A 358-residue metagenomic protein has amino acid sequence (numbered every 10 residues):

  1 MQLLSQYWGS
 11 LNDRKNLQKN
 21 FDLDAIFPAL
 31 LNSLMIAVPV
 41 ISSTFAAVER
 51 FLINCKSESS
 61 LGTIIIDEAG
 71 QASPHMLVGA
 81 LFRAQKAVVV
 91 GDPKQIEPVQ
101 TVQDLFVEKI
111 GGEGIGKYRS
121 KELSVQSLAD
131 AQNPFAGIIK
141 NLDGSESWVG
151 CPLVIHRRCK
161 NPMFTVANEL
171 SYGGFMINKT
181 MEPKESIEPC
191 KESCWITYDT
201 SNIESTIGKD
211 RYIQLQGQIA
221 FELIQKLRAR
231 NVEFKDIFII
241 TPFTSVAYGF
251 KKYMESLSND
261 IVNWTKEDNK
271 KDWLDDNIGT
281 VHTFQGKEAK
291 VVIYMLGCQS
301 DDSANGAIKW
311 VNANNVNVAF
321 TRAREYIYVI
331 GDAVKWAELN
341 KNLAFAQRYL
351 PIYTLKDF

Functional and structural regions predicted by a protein language model:
M1-G62: Conserved helicase NTPase catalytic core signature
V38, F45, I66-A72, P93-K94: Conserved Walker B
S60-L61, R83-K86, S145-G150, C190-S193 (+2 more regions): Short glycine-/polar-rich loops that comprise or flank the Walker A/P-loop and associated switch/sensor motifs
Q71-A129: Signature of the SF2 helicase/ATPase Hel1-core->accessory helical subdomain module
Q103-C151, M254, D301-F358: Helicase C-terminal subdomain and adjacent C-terminal extension
E113-I203, K209: Interdomain helical connector at the RecA1-RecA2 junction of SF1/SF2 helicase-like NTPases
N168-E255: Conserved helicase/translocase motor-coupling segment
A229, E233-F238, S245-T321, A333-E338 (+1 more regions): Conserved helicase C-terminal RecA-like lobe
